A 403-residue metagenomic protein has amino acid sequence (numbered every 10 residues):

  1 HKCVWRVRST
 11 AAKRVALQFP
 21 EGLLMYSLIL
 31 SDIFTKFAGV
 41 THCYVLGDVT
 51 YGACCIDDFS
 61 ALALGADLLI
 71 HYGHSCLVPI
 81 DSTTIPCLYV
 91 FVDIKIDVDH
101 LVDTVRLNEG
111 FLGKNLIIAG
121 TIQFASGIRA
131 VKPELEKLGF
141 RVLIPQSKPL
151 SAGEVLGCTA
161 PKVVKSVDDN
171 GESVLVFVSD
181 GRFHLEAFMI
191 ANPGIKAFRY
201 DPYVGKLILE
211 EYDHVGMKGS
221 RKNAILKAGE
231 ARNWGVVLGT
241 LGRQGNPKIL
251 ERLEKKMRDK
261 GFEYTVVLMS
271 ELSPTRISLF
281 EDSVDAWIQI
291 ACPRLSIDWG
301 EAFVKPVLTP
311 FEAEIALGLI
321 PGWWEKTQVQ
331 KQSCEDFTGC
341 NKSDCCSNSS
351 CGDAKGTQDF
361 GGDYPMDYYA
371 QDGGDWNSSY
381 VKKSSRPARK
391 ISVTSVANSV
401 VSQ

Functional and structural regions predicted by a protein language model:
H1-G73, R276: Metallocofactor- and cofactor-centric catalytic cores in central/energy metabolism, strongly enriched
K2-K13, V105-K114, A224-W234: Glycine-rich phosphate/diphosphate-binding loops that line cofactor/substrate pockets in enzymes
K13-E21, Y44, H71, L88 (+6 more regions): Short glycine-rich or small-residue beta-strand-to-loop segments that form or flank ligand, phosphate, metal/Fe-S
Q18-L28, V49-C55, Y72-V78, I94-V98 (+7 more regions): Gly/Ser/Thr-rich loops at beta-strand to alpha-helix junctions that form or flank small-molecule/cofactor-binding
D32-T41, P133-V142, P193-K196, R252-Y264: Short helix-loop-beta junction
I80-G219, L226-A228: Conserved, well-structured core segments that form the ligand-binding/active-site neighborhood of functional domains
D93, I190, Y203-G205, E210-H214 (+1 more regions): Peripheral docking tails and interdomain loops at the edges of cofactor- or intermediate-handling domains
F183-Y264, E271-L279: Redox- and metal-dependent alpha/beta enzyme cores, enriched for Fe-S-associated oxidoreductases and cofactor-handling
